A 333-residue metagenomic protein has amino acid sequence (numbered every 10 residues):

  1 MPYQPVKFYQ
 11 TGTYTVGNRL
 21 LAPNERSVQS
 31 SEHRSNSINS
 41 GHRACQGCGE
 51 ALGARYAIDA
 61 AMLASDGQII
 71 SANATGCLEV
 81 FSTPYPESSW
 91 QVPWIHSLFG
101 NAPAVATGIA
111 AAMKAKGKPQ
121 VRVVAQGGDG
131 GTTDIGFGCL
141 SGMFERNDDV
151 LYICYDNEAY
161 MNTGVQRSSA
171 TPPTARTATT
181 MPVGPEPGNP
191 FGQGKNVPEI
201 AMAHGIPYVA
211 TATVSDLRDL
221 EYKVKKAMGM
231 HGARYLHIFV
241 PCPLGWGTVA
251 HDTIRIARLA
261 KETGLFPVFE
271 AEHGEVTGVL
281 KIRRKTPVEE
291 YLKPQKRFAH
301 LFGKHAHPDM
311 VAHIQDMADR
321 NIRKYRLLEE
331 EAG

Functional and structural regions predicted by a protein language model:
M1, S35, M62-I70, L220-Y222 (+1 more regions): Intrinsic structural disorder
M1-Y9, G17-L20, V240-G333: Flexible, low-complexity linker and terminal segments
Q4-Y152, V165, S169-R176, P190: Cofactor-binding active-site loop characterized by glycine-rich and histidine/acidic residues
S35, G47, A51, F99 (+5 more regions): Electropositive phosphate-/nucleotide-binding environments in soluble metabolic enzymes
I58-I69, E79, I109-M113, G192 (+6 more regions): Structural signal for hydrophobic packing residues in well-ordered secondary-structure cores of soluble enzyme domains
P119-V124, D134-L151, Y155-L292: Glycine-rich ThDP/TPP pyrophosphate-binding loop and its adjacent helix/strand module within ThDP-dependent enzymes
